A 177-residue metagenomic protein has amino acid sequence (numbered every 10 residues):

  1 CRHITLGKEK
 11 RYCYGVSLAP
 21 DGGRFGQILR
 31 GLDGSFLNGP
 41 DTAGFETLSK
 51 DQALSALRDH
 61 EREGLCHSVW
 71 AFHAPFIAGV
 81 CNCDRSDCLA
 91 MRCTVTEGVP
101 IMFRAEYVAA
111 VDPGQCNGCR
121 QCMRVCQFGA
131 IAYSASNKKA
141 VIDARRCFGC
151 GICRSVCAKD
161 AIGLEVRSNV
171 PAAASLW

Functional and structural regions predicted by a protein language model:
C1-V108: Catalytic cores of enzyme domains
K10-P20, A78-M91, G114-F128, R146-K159: Local cysteine-cluster metal-coordination motifs and their immediate loop/turn environment, predominantly Fe-S cluster
A56-D59, E63, F148, A158 (+1 more regions): Peripheral terminal and linker regions in Fe-S/redox and tRNA-modifying enzymes
V69-G79, T96-V125, G129-G149, G163-A173 (+1 more regions): Ferredoxin-like iron-sulfur electron-transfer modules
